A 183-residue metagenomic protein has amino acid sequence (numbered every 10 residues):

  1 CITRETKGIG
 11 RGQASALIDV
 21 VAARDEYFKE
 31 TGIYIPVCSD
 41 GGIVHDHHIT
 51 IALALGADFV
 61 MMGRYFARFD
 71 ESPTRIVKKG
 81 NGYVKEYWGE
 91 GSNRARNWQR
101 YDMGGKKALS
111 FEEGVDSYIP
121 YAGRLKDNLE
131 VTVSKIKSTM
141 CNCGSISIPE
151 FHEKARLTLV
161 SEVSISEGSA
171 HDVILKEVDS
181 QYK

Functional and structural regions predicted by a protein language model:
C1-E5: Gly-rich Lys/Arg/Thr-decorated short loops/hinges at beta-loop-alpha junctions or inter-strand turns that position
K7-S39, V44-K183: Alpha/beta catalytic cores of nucleotide-metabolism and tRNA/nucleoside-modifying enzymes
